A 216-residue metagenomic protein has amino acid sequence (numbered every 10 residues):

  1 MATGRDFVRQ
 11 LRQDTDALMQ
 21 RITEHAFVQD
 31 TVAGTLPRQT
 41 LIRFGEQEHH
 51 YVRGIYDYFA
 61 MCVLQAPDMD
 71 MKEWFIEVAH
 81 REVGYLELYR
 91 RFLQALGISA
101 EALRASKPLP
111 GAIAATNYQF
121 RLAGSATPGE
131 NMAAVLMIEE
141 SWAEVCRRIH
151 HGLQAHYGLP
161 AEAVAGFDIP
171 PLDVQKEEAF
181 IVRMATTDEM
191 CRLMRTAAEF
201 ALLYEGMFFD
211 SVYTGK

Functional and structural regions predicted by a protein language model:
M1-F27, L172-K176: Acidic, low-complexity proline/glycine-rich segments
A2, D70-L172, Y213: Active-site-proximal alpha-helical scaffolds that flank and shape metal-associated catalytic sites
A2, R192-K216: Acidic, carboxylate-rich catalytic segments that either coordinate divalent cations
Q13-T23, V28-T31, T35-A66, E130-C146 (+1 more regions): Alpha-helical bundle segments that constitute or directly flank the non-heme di-iron/ferroxidase center
L41, F75, M132-V135, M194 (+1 more regions): Hydrophobic packing residues in well-ordered alpha-helices of helical domains and bundles
A60-D68, G124, T186, Y213: Short, flexible helix-adjacent loops and helix caps
P67, D188-R195: Structural helix-adjacent loops and short alpha-helical linkers that scaffold large soluble proteins
K176-M184: Transmembrane alpha-helical segments of integral membrane proteins
